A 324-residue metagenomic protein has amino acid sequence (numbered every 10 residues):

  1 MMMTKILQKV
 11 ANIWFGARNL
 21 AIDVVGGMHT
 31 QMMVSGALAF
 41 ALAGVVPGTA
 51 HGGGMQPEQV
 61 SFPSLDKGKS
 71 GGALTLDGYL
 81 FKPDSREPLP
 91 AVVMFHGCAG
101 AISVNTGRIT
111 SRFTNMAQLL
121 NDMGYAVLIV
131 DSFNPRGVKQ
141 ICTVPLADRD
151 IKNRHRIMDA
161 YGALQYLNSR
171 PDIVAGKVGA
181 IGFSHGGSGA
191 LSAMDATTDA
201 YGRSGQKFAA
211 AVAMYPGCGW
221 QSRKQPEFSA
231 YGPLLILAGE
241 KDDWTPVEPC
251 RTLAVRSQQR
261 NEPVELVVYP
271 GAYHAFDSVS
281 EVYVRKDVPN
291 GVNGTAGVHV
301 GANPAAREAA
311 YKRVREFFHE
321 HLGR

Functional and structural regions predicted by a protein language model:
M1-T30: N-terminal secretory signal peptides that target proteins for export/translocation
G53-R86: N-terminal cap/lid segment of alpha/beta-hydrolase-fold proteins
T75-L76, P88-S169, S280-E281, K286-V300: Serine-hydrolase catalytic machinery in alpha/beta-hydrolase-like enzymes
I151-A230: Primarily recognizes the serine-hydrolase "nucleophile elbow" in alpha/beta-hydrolase and SGNH/GDSL folds
I236-A238: Short beta-strand/loop motif that positions the catalytic acidic residue of the alpha/beta-hydrolase fold
K241-T245, A275: Acidic catalytic loop of the alpha/beta-hydrolase fold
V247-R256: Short alpha-helix in the alpha/beta-hydrolase fold that links the catalytic acid
P263-R324: C-terminal catalytic histidine-bearing segment of alpha/beta-hydrolase fold enzymes
